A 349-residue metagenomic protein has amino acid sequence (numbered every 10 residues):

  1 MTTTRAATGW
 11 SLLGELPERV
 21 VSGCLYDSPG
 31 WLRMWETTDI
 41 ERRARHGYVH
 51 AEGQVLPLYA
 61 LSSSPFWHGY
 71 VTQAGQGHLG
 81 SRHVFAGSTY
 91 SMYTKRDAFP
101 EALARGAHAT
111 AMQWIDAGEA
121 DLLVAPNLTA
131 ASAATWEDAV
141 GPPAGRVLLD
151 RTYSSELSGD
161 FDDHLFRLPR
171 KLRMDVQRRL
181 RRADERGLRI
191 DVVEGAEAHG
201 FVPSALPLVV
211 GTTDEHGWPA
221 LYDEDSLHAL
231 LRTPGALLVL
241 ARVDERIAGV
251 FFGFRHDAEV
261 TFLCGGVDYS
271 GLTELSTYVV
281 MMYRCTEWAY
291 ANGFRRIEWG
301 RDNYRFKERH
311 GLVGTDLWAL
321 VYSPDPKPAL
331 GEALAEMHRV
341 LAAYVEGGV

Functional and structural regions predicted by a protein language model:
T2, A60-S64, A139-H164, L237 (+2 more regions): Active-site/acyl-donor-binding loops of N-acyltransferases
T4-Q73, L122-T273: A conserved beta-strand-loop-helix scaffold within acyl/acetyltransferase catalytic domains
S63-A144, E259-H310, G314-D316: Acyl-donor binding region in acyl/amide transferases
Y90, F166-R173, G311, D325: Short capping/connector residues at structural and topological boundaries
Y93-T94, G159-D162, G187-V192, E224-L230 (+5 more regions): Low-complexity, flexible helical/coil segments
G106, K171-R178, G200, S204 (+9 more regions): Generic recognition of stable, solvent-exposed alpha-helical segments in well-folded globular domains
